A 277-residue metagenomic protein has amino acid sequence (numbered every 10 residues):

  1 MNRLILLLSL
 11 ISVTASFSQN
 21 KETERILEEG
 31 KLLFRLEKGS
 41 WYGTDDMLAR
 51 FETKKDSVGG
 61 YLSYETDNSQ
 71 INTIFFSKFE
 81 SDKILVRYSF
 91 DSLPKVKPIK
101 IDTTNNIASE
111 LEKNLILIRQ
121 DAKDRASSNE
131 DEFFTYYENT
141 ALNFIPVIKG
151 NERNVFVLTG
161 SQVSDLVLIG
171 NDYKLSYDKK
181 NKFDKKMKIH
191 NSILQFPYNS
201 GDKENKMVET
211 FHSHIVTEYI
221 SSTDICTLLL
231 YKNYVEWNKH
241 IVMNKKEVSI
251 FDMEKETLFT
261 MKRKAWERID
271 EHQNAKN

Functional and structural regions predicted by a protein language model:
M1-R25: Bacterial Sec-dependent N-terminal signal peptides
S9, F183-K185, E218, I250: Residues in flexible loops and secondary-structure boundaries
Q19-T103, I107-E110, I116-N151, Q195-N277: Active-site-proximal loop/helix of nucleotide/amide-processing enzymes and allied scaffolds
V155-L158: N-terminal, charge-rich interaction modules
S161-D165, G170-D202: Short helix-loop boundary/capping segments
